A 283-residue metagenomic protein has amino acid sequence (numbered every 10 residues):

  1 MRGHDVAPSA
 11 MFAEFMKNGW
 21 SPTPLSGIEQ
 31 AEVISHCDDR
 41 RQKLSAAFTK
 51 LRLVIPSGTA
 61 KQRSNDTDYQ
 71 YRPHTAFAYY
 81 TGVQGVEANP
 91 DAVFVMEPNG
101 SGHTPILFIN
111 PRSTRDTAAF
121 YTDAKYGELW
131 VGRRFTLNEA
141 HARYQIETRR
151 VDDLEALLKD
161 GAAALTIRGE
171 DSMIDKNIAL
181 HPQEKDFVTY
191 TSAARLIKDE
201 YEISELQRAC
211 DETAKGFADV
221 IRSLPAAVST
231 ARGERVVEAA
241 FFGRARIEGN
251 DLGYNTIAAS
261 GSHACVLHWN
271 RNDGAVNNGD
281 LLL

Functional and structural regions predicted by a protein language model:
M1-A218: A composition/biophysics-driven feature that prefers long, compositionally simple stretches
Q62-P73, Q183-Y190, V228-L283: Short catalytic-site patches enriched in acidic/histidine residues that coordinate or position cofactors/metals
L157, R222, G261-S262: Short secondary-structure capping/turn micro-motifs that flank functional sites
K198, E202-R246, Y254: Active-site pocket-lining segments that scaffold enzyme catalytic pockets across diverse folds
